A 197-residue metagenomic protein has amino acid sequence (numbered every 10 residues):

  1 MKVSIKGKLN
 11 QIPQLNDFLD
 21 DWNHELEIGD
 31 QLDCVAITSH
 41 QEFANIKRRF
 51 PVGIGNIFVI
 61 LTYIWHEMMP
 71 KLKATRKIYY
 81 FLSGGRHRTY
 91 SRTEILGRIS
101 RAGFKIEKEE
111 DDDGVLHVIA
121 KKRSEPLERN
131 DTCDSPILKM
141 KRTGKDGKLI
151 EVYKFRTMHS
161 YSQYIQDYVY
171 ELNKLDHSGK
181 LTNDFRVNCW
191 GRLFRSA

Functional and structural regions predicted by a protein language model:
K2-L19, T38: A short SAM/SAH-binding and catalytic strip from SAM-dependent methyltransferases
N16-Q31: A short glycine-rich, Lys/Arg-flanked "PGG" loop and its adjoining helix->strand segment in the class I
I28-Q41: Conserved beta-strand signature within the Rossmann-like core of class I S-adenosyl-L-methionine
A44-R48, Y164-D167: Short aromatic-enriched loop/helix-cap "lid" or pocket-rim segments at secondary-structure transitions that line
N45-L96: C-terminal alpha-helical "lid/dimerization" subdomain adjacent to the S-adenosyl-L-methionine
R98-N130: Core SAM-dependent methyltransferase catalytic element
S124-A197: Conserved small/aromatic sequence motifs within transmembrane helices
